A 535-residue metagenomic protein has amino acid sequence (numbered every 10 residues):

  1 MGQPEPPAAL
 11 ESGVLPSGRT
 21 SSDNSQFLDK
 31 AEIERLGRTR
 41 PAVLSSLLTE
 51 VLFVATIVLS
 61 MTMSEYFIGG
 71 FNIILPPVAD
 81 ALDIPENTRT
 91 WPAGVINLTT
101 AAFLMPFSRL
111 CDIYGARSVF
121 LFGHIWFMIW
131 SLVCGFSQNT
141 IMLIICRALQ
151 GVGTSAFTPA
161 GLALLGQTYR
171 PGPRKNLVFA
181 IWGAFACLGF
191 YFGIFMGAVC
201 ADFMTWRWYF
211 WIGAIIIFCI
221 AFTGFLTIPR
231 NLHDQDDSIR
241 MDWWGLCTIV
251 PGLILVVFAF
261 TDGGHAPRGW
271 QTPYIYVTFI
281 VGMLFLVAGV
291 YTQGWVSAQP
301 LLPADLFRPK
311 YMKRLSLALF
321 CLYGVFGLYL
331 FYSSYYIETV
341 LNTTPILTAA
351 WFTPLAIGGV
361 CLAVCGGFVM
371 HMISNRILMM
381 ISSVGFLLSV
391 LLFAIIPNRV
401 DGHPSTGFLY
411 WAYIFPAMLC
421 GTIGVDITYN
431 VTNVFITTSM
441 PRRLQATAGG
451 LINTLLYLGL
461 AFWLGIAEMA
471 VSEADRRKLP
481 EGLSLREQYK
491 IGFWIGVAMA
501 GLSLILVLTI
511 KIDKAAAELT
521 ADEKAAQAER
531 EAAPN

Functional and structural regions predicted by a protein language model:
M1-Y66, D80: Cytosolic juxtamembrane N-terminal segment immediately preceding the first transmembrane helix of multi-pass
T49-G94, A102-L104, M142, F157-T158 (+2 more regions): Extracytoplasmic
T56-I57, Y66, F71-L75, N87 (+1 more regions): Transmembrane core module of solute transporters
V78-A79, L110-C111, C134, L143 (+6 more regions): Interfacial helix-cap and linker-helix signal at transmembrane-aqueous boundaries of multi-pass secondary transporters
G94-R109, T158-L162, T353-G366: Central cavity-lining transmembrane alpha-helices of secondary-active solute carriers, predominantly the Major
P106, L110-W244: Helix-loop-helix hairpins in multi-pass membrane proteins, especially solute transporters
M204-L317: Hydrophobic transmembrane-helix bundles of small-molecule transporters
S439-L479: A late C-terminal transmembrane helix in Major Facilitator Superfamily
